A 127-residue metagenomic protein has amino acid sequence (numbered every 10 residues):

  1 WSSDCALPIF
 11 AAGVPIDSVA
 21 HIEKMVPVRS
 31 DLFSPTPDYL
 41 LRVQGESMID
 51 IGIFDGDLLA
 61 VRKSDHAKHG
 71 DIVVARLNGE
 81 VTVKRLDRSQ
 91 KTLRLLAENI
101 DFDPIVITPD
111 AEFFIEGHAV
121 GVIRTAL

Functional and structural regions predicted by a protein language model:
S3-F54, V81, R88, T92 (+3 more regions): Short, positionally conserved secondary-structure boundary motifs
M48-G52, R62-H66, D110: Short, surface-exposed secondary-structure edge patches
G56-D57, D71: Structural motif
A60-V61, V74: Hydrophobic beta-strand signal
A67-V74, T82-V83: Short, Lys/Arg- and Gly-enriched loop/turn segments at beta-strand edges
N99-V106: Flexible, small-/acidic-enriched active-site or ligand-binding loops
